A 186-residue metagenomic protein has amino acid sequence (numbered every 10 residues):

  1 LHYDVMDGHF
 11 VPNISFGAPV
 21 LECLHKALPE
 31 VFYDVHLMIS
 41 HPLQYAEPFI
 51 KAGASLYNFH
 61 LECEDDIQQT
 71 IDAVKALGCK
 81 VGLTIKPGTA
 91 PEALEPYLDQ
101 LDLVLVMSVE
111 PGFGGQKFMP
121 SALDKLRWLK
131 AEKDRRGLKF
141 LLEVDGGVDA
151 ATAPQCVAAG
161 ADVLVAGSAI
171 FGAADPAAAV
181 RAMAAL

Functional and structural regions predicted by a protein language model:
L1-V20, L61, V109-K117: Glycine-rich, proline-tolerant flexible connector loops at the mouths of alpha/beta enzymes
D4, F49, V104, L129 (+4 more regions): Conserved, mostly hydrophobic/aromatic
M6-G8, M38-P42, E62-E64, K86-G88 (+3 more regions): Active-site beta-loop-alpha junctions enriched in small/polar residues
H9-P42, A46, A153-I170: A short alpha/beta connector and helix-capping loop motif
I14-V35, A73-T84, A122-L142, G146 (+1 more regions): Alpha-helix-loop-beta-strand connector modules within alpha/beta enzyme cores
L43-K51, T89-L101, G146-L164: Catalytic cores of alpha/beta
Q44-Y45, A54-L141: Conserved anion-binding
V157, A169-L186: C-terminal helical cap(s) of enzyme catalytic domains, especially alpha/beta-barrels
